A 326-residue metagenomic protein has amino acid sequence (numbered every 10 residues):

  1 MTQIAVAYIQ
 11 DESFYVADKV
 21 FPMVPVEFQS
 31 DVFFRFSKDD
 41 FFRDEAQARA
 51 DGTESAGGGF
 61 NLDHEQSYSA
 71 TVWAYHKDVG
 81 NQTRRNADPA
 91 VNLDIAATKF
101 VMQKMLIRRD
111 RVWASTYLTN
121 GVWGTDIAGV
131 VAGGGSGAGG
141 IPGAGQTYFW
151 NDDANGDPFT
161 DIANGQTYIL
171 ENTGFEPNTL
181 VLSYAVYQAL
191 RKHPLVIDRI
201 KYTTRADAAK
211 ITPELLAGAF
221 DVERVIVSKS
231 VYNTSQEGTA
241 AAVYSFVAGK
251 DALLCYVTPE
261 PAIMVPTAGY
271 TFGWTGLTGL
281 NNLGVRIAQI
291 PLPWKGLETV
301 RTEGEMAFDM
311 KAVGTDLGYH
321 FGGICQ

Functional and structural regions predicted by a protein language model:
M1-V20, P25, L283-Q326: Protruding loop/beta-arch "assembly-hinge" segments enriched in small, turn-prone residues
I4-Q10, F14-V16, F21, F33 (+1 more regions): Short, hydrophobic/proline-enriched secondary-structure or compact coil segments at domain edges
D11-K77: Assembly/oligomerization interface modules of large self-assembling protein complexes
Y15, K19, F60-V79, S136-G156 (+1 more regions): Surface-exposed, low-hydrophobicity beta-strand/loop segments enriched in small/polar/acidic residues
N81-E176, Y184-K201, Q326: Alpha-helical scaffold segments that mediate packing/assembly in large oligomeric complexes
D88, T125-T147, D153-G156, D207-A208 (+4 more regions): Intrinsically disordered, low-complexity coil segments
A90-F100, K104-L106, R199-I200, E214 (+6 more regions): A binding-site-centric feature that preferentially detects glycan-recognition modules on secreted/surface proteins
F175-W274: Extended oligomerization regions of viral-like shell subunits
